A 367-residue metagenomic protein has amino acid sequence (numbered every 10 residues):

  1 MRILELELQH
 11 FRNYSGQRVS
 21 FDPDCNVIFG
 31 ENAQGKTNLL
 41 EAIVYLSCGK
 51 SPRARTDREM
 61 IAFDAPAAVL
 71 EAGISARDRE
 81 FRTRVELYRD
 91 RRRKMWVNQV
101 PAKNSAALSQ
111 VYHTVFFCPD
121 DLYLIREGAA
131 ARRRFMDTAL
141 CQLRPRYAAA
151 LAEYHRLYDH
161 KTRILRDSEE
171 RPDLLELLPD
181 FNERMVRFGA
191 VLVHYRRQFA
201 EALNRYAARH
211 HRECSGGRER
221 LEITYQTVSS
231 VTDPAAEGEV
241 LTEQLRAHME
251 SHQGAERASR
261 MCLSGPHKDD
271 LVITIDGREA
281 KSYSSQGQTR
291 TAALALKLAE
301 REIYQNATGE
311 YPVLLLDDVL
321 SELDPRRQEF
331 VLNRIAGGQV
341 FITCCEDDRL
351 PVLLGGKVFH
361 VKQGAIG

Functional and structural regions predicted by a protein language model:
M1-E31, P172-V313, E322-R326, F330-N333 (+4 more regions): Conserved NTPase motor "head" modules and their coupling/switch loops across ABC/AAA+ ATPases, GTPases, and GHKL ATPases
K36: Conserved lysine of the Walker
Y45-D57, A299-A307: Post-Walker A helix-loop "phosphate-sensing" segment adjacent to the P-loop in P-loop NTPases
C48-I125, A129-A131, D137-L143, Y147 (+3 more regions): Nucleotide-state sensing region of NTPase/ATPase domains
A72, Q339-E346: Structural recognition of the conserved hydrophobic beta-strand(s) that form the central parallel beta-sheet of P-loop
Y123-L124, A130-P179, E183-V186: Long, charged N-terminal accessory/stalk domains
D317-V319: Walker B catalytic acidic pair
